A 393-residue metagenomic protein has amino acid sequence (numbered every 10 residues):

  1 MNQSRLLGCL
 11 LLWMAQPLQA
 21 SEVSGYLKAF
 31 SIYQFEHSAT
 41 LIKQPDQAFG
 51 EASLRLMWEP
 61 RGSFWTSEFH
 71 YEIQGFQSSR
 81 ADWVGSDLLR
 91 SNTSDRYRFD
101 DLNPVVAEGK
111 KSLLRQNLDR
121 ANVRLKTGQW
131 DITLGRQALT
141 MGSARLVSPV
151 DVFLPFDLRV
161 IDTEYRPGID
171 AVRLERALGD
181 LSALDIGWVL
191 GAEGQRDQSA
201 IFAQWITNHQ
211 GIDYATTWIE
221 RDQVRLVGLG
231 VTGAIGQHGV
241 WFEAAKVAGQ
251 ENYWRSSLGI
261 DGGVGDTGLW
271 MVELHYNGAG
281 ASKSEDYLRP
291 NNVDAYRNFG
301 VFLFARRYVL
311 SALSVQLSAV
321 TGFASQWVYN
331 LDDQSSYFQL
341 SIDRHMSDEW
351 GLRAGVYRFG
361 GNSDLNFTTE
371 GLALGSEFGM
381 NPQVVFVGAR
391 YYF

Functional and structural regions predicted by a protein language model:
L27-Y33, F69-G75, L134-R136, I186-L190 (+6 more regions): Transmembrane beta-barrel strands of outer-membrane/channel proteins
I32-E51: Surface-exposed strand-loop-strand hairpins of Gram-negative outer-membrane beta-barrel proteins
D46-A52, L114-D119, K126, R166-D170 (+6 more regions): Residues that define the transmembrane beta-barrel architecture of outer-membrane proteins
L54-P60, R120-K126, V172-R176, A203-T207 (+6 more regions): Residues on the lipid-exposed face of transmembrane beta-strands in outer-membrane beta-barrel proteins
R61-A183, V189, G361: Outer membrane beta-barrel
S63-S67, Q129-I132, L181-L184, G211-T216 (+4 more regions): Repeated loop/turn-to-beta-strand initiation elements of outer-membrane beta-barrel proteins
A234-V328: Detector for outer-membrane/organellar transmembrane beta-barrel domains, recognizing the amphipathic beta-strand
V315, R344, W350-G351, V356-R358 (+1 more regions): Outer-membrane beta-barrel "beta-signal"
